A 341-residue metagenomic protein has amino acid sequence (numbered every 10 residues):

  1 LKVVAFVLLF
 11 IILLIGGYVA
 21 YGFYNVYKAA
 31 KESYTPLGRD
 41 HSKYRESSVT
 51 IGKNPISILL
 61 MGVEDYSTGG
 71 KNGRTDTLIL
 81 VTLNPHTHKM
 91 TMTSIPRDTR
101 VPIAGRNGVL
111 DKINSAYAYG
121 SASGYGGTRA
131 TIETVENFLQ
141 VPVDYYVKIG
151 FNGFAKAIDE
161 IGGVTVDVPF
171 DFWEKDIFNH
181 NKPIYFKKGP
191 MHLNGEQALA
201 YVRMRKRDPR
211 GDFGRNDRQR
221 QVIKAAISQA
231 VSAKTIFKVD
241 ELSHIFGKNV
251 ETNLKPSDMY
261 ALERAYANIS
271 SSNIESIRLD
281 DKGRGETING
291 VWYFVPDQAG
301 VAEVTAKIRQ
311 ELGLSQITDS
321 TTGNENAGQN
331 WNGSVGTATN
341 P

Functional and structural regions predicted by a protein language model:
L1-I11, I15-P341: Non-catalytic, solvent-exposed segments at the cell envelope interface
